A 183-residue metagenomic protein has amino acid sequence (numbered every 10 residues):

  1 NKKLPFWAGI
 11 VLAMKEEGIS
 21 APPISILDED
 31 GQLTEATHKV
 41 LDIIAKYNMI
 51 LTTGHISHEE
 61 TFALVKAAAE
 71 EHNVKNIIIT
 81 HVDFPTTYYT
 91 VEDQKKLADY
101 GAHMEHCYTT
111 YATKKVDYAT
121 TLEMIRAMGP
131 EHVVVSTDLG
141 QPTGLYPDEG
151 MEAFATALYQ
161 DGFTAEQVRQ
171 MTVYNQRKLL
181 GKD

Functional and structural regions predicted by a protein language model:
N1-T34, F154-A155: Active-site gating loops and adjacent loop-to-helix segments of metal-dependent hydrolytic enzymes
A36-M49, D161-A165: A structural motif corresponding to the C-terminal end of an alpha-helix and its immediate exit/capping segment
D42, Y47-V116, V134: Catalytic pocket-lining loop regions of alpha/beta-barrel enzymes, especially the amidohydrolase/enolase/GH5 lineages
L51, M104, D138, V168 (+1 more regions): Divalent metal-coordination and catalytic microenvironments
F62-A67, Y88-Q94, K114-I125, T143-T156 (+1 more regions): Histidine/acidic-residue-rich catalytic or RNA/ligand-binding cores of hydrolases and nuclease-related proteins
E70-K75, M128-G129, Q160-T164: Short helix-capping segments at alpha-helix termini
P130-P147: Short acidic/histidine-rich active-site segments
G150-E152, T156-D183: Mid-to-C-terminal alpha-helical segments outside catalytic/metal-binding sites
